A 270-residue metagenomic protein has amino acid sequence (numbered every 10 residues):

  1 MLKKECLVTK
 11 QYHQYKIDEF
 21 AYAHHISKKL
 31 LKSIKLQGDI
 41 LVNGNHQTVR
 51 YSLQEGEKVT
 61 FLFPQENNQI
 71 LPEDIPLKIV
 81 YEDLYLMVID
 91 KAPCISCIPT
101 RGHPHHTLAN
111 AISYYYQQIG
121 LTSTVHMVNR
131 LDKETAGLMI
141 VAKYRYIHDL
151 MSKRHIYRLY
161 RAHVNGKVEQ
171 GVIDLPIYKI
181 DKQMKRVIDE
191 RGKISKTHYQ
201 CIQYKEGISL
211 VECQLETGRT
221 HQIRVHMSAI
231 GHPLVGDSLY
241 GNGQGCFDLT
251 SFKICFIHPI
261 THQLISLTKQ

Functional and structural regions predicted by a protein language model:
M1-Q270: RNA pseudouridine synthases
